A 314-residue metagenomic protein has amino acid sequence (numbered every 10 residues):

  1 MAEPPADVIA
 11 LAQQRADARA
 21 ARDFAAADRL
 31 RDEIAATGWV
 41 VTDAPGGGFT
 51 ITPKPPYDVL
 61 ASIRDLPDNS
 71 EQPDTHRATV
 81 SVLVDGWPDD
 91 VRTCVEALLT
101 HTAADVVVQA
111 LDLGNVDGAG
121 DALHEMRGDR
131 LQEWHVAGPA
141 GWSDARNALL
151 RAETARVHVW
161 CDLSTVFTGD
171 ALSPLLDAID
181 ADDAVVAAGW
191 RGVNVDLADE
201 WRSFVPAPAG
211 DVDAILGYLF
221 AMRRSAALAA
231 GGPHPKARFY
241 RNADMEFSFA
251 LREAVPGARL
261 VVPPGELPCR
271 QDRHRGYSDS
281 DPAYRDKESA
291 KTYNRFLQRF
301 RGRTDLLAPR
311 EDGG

Functional and structural regions predicted by a protein language model:
I63-T75, V186-G189, N194-R202, G210 (+3 more regions): C-terminal, non-catalytic tails of nucleotide-sugar-dependent glycosyltransferases
E96-D105: Short, acidic, metal-binding catalytic loop of nucleotide-sugar glycosyltransferases
L111-D121: A conserved acidic beta->alpha catalytic loop
A137-E153: Glycine-rich, basic loop-to-helix element that forms the pyrophosphate-binding segment of sugar-nucleotide handling
H158: Short aromatic/hydrophobic "clamp" motif used to bind/position activated sugar donors
V166, D170-E200: Conserved donor NDP-sugar-binding/catalytic core segment of glycosyltransferases
F204-M222, Y240: A recurrent flexible, glycine/aromatic-enriched loop bordering the glycosyltransferase active site that acts as
F220, A226-A230, A237-P264: A short, conserved alpha-helix in the catalytic core of glycosyltransferases
